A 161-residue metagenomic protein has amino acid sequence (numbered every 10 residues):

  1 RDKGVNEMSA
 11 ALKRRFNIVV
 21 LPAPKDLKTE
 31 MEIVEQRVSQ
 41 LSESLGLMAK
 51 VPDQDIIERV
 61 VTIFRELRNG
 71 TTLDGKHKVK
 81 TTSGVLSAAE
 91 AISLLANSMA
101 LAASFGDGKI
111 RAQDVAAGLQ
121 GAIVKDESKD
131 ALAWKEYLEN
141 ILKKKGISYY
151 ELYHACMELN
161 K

Functional and structural regions predicted by a protein language model:
R1-L47, N97-S104: Canonical AAA+ ATPase core
L27, K50-Q54, G84-A91, G108-A112: Alpha-helix N-cap/helix-initiation sites
V38-S42, T62-D74: Short regulatory "switch" loops immediately downstream of catalytic or recognition motifs within protein catalytic
G46, L73-V79: Short helix-coil transition/hinge motifs at the ends and kinks of transmembrane helices, capturing the brief
V51, E58-R65, H77-E90: A short helix-loop-helix "switch/interaction" segment in the helical subdomain of ASCE P-loop NTPases
E66-L73, A88, I92-A112, G121-E127: AAA+ ATPase "lid" subdomain C-terminal helix
A103-K161: C-terminal engagement/docking regions of AAA+ P-loop ATPases
